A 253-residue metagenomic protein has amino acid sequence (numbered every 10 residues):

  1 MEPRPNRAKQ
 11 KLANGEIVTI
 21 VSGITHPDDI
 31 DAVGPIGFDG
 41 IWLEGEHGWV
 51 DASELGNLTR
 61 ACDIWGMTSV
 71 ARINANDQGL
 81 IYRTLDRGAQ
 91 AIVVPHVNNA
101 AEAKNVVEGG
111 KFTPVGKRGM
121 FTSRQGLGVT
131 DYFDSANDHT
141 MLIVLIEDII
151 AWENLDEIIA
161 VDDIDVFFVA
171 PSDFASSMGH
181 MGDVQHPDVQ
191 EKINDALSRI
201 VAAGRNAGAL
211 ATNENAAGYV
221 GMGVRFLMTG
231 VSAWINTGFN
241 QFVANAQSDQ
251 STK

Functional and structural regions predicted by a protein language model:
M1-I20, V129-D138, N194-A202: N-terminal amphipathic alpha-helix/helix-capping segment at the start of soluble metabolic enzymes
M1-S69, I73-N76, L142, D163-I164: Conserved N-terminal beta1-alpha1 strand-loop-helix module at the mouth
T19-S22, I41-L43, S69-I73, I92-V94 (+4 more regions): Hydrophobic faces of well-ordered beta-strands that scaffold small-molecule active sites in alpha/beta enzyme cores
V21-I36, A75-R83, I149-V161, A211-A217: Short, acidic/polar
L58, C62, A100-G116, S232-K253: C-terminal helical cap(s) of enzyme catalytic domains, especially alpha/beta-barrels
G79, A89-V166, P171-S176, Q250: Conserved anion-binding
G88-A91, K111-G119, S177-E191, M228 (+1 more regions): Glycine-rich tight-turn/loop motif centered on a GG-T
A217-W234: Short, electropositive alpha-helical surface patch
